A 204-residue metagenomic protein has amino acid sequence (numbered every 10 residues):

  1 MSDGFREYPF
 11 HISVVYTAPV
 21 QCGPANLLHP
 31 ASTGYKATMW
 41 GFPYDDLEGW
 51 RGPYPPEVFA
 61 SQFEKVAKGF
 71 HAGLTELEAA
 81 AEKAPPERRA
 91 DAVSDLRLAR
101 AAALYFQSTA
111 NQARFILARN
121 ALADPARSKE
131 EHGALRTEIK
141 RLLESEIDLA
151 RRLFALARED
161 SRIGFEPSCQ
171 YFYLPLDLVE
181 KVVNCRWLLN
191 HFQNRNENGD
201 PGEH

Functional and structural regions predicted by a protein language model:
M1-H204: Substrate-binding groove of N-acetylhexosamine-processing glycoside hydrolases
